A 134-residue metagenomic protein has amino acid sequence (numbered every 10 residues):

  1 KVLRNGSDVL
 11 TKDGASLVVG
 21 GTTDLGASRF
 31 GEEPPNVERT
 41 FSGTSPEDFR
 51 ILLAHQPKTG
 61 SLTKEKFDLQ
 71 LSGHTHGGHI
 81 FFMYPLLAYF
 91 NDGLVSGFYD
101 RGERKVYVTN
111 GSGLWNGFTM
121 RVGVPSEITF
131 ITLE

Functional and structural regions predicted by a protein language model:
K1-E134: Soluble catalytic domains of enzymes that build or remodel membrane lipids, polysaccharides, and related
